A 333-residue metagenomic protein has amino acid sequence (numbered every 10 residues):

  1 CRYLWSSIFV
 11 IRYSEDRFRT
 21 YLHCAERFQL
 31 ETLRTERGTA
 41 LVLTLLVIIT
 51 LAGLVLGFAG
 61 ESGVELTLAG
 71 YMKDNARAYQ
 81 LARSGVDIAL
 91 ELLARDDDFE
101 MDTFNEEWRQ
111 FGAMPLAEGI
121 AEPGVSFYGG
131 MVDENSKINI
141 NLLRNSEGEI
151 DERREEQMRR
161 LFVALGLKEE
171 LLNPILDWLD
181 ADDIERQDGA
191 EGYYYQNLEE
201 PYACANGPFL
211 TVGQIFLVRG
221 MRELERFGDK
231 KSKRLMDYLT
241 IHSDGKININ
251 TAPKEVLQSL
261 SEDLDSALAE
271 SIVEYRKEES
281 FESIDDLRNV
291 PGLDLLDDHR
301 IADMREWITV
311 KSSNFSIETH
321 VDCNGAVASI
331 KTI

Functional and structural regions predicted by a protein language model:
I8-I11: Short hydrophobic transmembrane-like helices used for membrane targeting/insertion
A25-T44: Glycine-centered recognition micro-motifs in short, flexible terminal segments and loops
T39-I333: Compositionally biased linear targeting/interaction segments
